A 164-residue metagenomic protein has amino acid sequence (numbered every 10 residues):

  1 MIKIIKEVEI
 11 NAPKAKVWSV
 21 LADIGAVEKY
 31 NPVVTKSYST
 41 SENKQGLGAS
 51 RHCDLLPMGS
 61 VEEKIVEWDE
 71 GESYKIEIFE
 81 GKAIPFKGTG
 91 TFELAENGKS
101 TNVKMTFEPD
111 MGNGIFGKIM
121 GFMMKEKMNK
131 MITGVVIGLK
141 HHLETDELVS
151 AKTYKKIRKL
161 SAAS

Functional and structural regions predicted by a protein language model:
M1-E42, S161-S164: Hydrophobic ligand-binding cavity/cleft-lining segments
K3-I5, G59-E63, F86-G90: Short, surface-exposed coil-to-beta transition loops
K14-A15, V66-G71, E93-N102: A short, structured loop/turn motif at beta-sheet edges
K16-L21, V27, R51, I65 (+3 more regions): Hydrophobic pocket/interface hotspot
S37-S39, G138-S164: Short, highly charged C-terminal tails/helix-capping segments
Q45, P57, K82-F86: Short glycine/serine/proline-enriched coil/turn segments at secondary-structure junctions
E72-F79: Short, solvent-exposed secondary-structure boundary/capping segments
E80-G134, H141, S150-Y154: Beta-strand/loop substructures that line and gate deep hydrophobic ligand-binding cavities in soluble
